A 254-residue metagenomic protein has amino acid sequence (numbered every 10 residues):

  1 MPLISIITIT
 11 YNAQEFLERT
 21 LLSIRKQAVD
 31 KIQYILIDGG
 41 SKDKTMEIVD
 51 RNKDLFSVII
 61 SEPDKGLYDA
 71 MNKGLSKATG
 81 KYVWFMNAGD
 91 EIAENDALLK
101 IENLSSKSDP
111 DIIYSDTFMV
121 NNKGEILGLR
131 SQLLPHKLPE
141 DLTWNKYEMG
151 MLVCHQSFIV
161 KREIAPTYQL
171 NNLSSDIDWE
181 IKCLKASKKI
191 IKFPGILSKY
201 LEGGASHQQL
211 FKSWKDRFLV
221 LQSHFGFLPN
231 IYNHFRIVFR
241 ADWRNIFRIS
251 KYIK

Functional and structural regions predicted by a protein language model:
P2-S5, Q33, D178: Cell-envelope/extracellular polymer assembly enzymes that use nucleotide-activated donors
E15-E18, D43-R51: Acidic helix N-cap motif at the loop->helix transition within catalytic regions of sugar-transfer enzymes
L22-K31: Short, acidic, metal-binding catalytic loop of nucleotide-sugar glycosyltransferases
D38-E47, N87: A conserved acidic beta->alpha catalytic loop
S61-A78: Glycine-rich, basic loop-to-helix element that forms the pyrophosphate-binding segment of sugar-nucleotide handling
V83: Short aromatic/hydrophobic "clamp" motif used to bind/position activated sugar donors
N95-L129: Conserved donor NDP-sugar-binding/catalytic core segment of glycosyltransferases
L129, L133-S213, V220: Conserved nucleotide-sugar donor-binding catalytic segment
